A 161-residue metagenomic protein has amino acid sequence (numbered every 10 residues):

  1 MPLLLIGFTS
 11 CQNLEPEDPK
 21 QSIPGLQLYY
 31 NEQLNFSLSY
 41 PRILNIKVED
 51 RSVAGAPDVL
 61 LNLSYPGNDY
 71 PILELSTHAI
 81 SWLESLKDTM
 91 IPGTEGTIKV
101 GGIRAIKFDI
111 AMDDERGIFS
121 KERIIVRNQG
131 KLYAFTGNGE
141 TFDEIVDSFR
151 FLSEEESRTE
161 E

Functional and structural regions predicted by a protein language model:
M1-L5: Sec-dependent N-terminal signal peptides
G7-S10: C-terminal motif of bacterial Sec signal peptides marking the signal peptidase cleavage site
Q12-L14: Bacterial signal peptide processing site
P16-G55: N-terminal "mature-domain start" segment
Y30, P41, D109, T136 (+1 more regions): Residue-level detector of conserved, well-ordered beta-strand and adjacent loop positions that form binding/recognition
L38, R42, L61, D143-D147: Solvent-exposed, polar/charged alpha-helical surfaces in well-ordered, non-transmembrane soluble domains, broadly
V48-E144, E154-E155: Conserved polar/disulfide-associated segments of primarily extracytoplasmic proteins
S153-E161: Short, solvent-exposed mixed-charge patches
